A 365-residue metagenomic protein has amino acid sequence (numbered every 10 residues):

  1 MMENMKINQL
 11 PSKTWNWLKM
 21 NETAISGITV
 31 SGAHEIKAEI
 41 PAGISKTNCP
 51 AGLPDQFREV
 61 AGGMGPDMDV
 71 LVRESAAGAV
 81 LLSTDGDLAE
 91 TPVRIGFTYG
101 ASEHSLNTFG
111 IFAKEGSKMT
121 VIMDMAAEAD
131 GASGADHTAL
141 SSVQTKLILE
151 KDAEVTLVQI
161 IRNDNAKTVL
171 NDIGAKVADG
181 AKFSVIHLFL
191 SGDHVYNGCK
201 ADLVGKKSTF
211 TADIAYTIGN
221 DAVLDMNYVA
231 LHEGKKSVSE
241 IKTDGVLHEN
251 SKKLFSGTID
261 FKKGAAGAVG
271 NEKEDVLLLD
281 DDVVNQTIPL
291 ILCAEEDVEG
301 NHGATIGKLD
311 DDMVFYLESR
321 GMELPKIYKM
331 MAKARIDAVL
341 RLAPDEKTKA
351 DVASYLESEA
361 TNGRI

Functional and structural regions predicted by a protein language model:
M1-A77: Long, low-complexity, mixed-charge
M2-I36, I95, D130, I160 (+7 more regions): A generic "cationic amphipathic patch" detector
Q56-F315, S319-M322, A343-I365: Conserved beta-strand/loop scaffold segments within soluble protein domains that form the structured core and edges
Y316-A338: Extended amphipathic alpha-helical segments enriched in small hydrophobics
